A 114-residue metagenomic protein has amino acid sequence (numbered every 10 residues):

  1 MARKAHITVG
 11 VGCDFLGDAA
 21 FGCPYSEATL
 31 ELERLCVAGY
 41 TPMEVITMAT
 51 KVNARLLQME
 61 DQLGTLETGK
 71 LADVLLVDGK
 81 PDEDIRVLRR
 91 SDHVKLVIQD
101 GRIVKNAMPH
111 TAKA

Functional and structural regions predicted by a protein language model:
M1-K80: His/Asp/Glu-enriched, well-ordered alpha-helical/loop segment that forms or immediately abuts the divalent-metal
R55, T68-K113: C-terminal cap of metal-dependent C-N hydrolases
